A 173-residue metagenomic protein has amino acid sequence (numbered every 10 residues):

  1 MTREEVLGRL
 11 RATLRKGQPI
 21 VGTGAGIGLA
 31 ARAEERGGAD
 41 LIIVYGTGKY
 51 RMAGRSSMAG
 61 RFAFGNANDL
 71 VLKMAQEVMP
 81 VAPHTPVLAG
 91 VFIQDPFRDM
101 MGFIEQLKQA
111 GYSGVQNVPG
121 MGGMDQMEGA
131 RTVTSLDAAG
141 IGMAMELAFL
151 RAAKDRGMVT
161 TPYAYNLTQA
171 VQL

Functional and structural regions predicted by a protein language model:
M1-L173: Alpha/beta enzyme core
